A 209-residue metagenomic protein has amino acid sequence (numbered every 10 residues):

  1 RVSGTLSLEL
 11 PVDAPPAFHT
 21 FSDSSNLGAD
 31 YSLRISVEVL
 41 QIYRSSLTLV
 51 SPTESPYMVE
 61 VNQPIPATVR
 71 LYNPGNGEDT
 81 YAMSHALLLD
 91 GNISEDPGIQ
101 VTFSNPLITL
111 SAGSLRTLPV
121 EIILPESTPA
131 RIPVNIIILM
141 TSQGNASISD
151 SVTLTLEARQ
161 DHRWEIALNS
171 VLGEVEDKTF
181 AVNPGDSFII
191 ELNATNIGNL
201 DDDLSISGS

Functional and structural regions predicted by a protein language model:
R1-S209: Long beta-sheet-rich domains in secretory-pathway and surface-associated proteins
